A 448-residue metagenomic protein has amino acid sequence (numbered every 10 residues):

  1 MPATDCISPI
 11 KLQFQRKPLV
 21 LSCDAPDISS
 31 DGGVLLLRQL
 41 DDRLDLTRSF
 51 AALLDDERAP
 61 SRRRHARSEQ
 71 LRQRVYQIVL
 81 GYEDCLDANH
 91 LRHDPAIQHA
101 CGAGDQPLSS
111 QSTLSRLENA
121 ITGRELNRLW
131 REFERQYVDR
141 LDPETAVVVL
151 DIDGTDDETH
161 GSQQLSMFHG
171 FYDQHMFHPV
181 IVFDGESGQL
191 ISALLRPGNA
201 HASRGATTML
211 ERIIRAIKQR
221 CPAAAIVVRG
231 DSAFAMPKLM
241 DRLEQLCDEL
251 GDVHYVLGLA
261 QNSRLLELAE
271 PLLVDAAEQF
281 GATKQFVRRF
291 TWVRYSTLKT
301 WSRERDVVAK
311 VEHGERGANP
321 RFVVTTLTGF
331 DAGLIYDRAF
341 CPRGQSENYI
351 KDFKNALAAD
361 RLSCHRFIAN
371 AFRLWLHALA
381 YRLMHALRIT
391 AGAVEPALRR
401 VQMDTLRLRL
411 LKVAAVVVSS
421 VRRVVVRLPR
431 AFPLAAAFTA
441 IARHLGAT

Functional and structural regions predicted by a protein language model:
M1-H201, T207-R220, L246-E249, K412-T448: Dynamic "connector" segments at or just before major functional cores
A3-P26, D248, D252-N355, A415 (+1 more regions): An anionic, glycine-rich sequence signature occurring as long contiguous blocks
L40, A88, G333-F372, L376-L387: Short amphipathic alpha-helical "interface-anchor" segments enriched in bulky aromatics
L71, A359-F432: Basic, amphipathic alpha-helical segments enriched in Lys/Arg and hydrophobic/aromatic residues
V147-D151, A225-R229, D252-V256: Structural preference for beta-strand elements that scaffold enzyme active sites
G161, M236-R242, L266-E270: A short acidic (Asp/Glu
V228-P237, Q261-S263, I368: Acidic, metal-coordinating catalytic cores used for nucleic-acid/nucleotide bond scission and strand-transfer chemistry
